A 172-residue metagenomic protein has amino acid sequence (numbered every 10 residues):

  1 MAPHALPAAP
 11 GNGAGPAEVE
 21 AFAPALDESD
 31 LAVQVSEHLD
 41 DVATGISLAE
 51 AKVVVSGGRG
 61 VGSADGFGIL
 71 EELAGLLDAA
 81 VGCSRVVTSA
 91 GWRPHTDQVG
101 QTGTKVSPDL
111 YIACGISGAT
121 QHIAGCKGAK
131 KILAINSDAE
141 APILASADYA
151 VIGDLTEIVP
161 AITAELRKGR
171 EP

Functional and structural regions predicted by a protein language model:
M1-P172: N-terminal glycine-rich FAD/FM-binding segment characteristic of electron-transfer flavoproteins
